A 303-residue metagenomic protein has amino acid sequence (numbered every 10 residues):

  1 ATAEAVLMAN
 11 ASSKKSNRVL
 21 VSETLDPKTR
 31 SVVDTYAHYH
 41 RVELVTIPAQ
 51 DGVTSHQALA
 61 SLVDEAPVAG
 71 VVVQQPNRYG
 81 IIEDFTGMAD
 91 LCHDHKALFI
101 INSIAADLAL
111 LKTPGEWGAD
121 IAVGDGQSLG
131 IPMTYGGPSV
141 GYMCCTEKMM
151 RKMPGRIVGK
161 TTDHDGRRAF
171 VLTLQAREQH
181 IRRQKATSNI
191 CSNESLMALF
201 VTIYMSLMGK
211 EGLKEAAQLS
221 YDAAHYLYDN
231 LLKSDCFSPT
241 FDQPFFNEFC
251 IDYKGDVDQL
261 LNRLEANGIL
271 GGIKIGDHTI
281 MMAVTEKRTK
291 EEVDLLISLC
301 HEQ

Functional and structural regions predicted by a protein language model:
A1-A169, D235-C236, I251, D258-N262 (+1 more regions): Conserved PLP-enzyme active-site core in the AAT-like
K15-L20, V45, G70-Q74, R183 (+3 more regions): Glycine- and acidic
L20-V21, Q75-P76, A97-L98, S188-N189 (+3 more regions): Short, contiguous strand/loop micro-motifs
A66-A69, E292, I297: A general structural signal for short secondary-structure boundary/capping elements
L129-D235, P239-D242: Active-site C-terminal subdomain of aminotransferase-like
E211-L295: Conserved C-terminal alpha-helix-loop-beta "cap" of PLP-dependent enzymes that closes/shapes the active-site mouth
L299-Q303: C-terminal alpha-helix
